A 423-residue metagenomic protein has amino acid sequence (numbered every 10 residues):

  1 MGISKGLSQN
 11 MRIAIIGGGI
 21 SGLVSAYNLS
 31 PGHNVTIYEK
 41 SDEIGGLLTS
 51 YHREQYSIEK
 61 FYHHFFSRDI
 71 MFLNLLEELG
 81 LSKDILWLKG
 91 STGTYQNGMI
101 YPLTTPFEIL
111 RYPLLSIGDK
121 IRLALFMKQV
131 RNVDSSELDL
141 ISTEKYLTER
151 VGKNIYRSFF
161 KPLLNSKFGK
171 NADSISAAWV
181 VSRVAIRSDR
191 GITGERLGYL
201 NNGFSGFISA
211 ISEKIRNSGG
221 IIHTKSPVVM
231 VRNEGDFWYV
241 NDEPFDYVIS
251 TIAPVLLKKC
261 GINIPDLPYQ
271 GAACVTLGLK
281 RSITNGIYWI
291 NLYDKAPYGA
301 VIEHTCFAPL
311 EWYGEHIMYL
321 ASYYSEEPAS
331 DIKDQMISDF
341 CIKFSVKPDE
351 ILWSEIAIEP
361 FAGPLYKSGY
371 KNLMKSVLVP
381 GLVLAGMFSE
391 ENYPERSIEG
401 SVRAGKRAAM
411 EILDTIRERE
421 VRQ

Functional and structural regions predicted by a protein language model:
R12-I37: N-terminal Rossmann-like FAD-binding beta1-loop-alpha1 element of flavoenzymes
S21, E43, V255: Conserved Rossmann-like nucleotide-cofactor binding loop
S30-R53: Glycine-rich FAD pyrophosphate-binding loop
E54-S135: Dinucleotide-binding Rossmann-like beta1-alpha1 core, especially the glycine-rich loop that anchors the ADP
N74-P102, R150-Y156, K214-T224, V229-Y239: Feature captures the FAD/FMN-dependent oxidoreductase FAD-binding
L115, R122-V229, P244: Active-site/ligand-binding neighborhood in enzyme catalytic cores
V229-D334, S338, I342-F344, L373-S376: Mid-domain catalytic core of redox enzymes that form a hydrophobic substrate pocket/lid adjacent to a catalytic redox
H304, P309-Q423: Conserved flavin/dinucleotide-binding core of flavoenzymes
